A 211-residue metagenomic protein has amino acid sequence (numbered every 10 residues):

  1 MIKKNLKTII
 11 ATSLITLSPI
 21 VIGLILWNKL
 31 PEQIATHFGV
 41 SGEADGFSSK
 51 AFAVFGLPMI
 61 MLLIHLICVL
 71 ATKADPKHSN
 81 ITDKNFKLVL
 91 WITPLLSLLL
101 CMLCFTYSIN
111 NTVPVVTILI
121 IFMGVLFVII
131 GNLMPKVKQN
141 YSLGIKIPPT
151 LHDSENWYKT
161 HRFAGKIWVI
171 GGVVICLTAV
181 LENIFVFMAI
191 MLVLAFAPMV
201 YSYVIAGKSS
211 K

Functional and structural regions predicted by a protein language model:
M1-S13, A51: N-terminal membrane topogenic signal
T8-T12, F55-P58, C68, K87-L95 (+1 more regions): Select subsegments of transmembrane alpha-helices in polytopic membrane proteins, especially boundary-proximal
T16, Y141-S210: Terminal transmembrane helical module of multi-pass membrane proteins
I20-L24, L66, C101-F105, V173-V180 (+1 more regions): Alpha-helical transmembrane segments of multipass membrane proteins
G23-V54, L143-H152: Active-site and channel-lining beta-strand-loop segments that bind or position nucleotide-derived/phosphorylated
I25-L30, L62-A74, I129-G144, S202-A206: Membrane-water interface of transmembrane alpha-helices
G46-M61, P114-I130: Alpha-helical transmembrane segments
V69-T117: Ordered, amphipathic secondary-structure segments that act as subunit-interaction surfaces in large macromolecular
